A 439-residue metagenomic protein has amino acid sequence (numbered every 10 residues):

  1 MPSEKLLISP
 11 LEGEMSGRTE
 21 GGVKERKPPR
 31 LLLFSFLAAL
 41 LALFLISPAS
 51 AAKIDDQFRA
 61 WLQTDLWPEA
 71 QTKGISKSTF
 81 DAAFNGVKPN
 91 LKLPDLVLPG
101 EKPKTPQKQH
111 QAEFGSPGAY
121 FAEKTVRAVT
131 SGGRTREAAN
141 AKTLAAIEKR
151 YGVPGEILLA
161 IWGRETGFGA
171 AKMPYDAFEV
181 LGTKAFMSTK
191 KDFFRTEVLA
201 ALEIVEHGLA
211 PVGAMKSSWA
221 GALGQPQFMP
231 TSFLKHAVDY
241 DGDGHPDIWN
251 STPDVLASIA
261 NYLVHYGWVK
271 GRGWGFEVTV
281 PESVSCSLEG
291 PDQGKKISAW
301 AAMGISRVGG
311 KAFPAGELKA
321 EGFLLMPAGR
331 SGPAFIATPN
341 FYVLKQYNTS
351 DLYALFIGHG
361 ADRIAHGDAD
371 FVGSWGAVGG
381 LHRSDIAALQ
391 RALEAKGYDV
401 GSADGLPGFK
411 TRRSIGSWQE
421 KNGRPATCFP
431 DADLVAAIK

Functional and structural regions predicted by a protein language model:
F34-L45: Bacterial N-terminal signal peptides
S47-A51: Sec/Tat signal peptide C-region and signal peptidase I cleavage site
A52-E148: An acidic, Gly/Ser/Thr/Pro-rich helix-cap/linker signature
K53, T338-D351, H359-G405: Acidic, Ser/Thr/Pro/Gly-enriched interdomain connector segments
Q63-F80, N85-K92, K149-G152, G163-G167 (+10 more regions): Sec-exported extracytoplasmic/periplasmic mature domains
Q109-V264, W274: Acidic/His-rich structured neighborhood in mature extracellular/periplasmic domains
V212, K216-Q346, A354: Flexible, glycine-rich surface segments
L381-I386, R391-I438: Short acidic, glycine/serine/threonine-rich helix-capping segments at coil-helix boundaries
